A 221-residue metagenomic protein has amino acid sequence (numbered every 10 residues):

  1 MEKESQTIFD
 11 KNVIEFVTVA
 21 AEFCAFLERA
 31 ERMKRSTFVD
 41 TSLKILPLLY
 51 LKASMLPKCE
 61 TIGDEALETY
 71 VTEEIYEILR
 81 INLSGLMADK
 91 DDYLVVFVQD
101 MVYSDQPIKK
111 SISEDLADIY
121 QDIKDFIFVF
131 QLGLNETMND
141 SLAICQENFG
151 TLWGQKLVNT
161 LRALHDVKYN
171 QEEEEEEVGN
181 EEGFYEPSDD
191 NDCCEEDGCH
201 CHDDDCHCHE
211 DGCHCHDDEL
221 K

Functional and structural regions predicted by a protein language model:
E2, I14-E73: N-terminal interaction modules that seed assembly of large macromolecular complexes
E2-I14, K221: Eukaryotic N-terminal accessory cofactor-binding modules
K3, P107, D122-K221: Acidic, proline/glycine-rich low-complexity IDRs
K11, E15-E22, T41-L48, K52 (+10 more regions): Charged, amphipathic alpha-helical oligomerization/scaffolding segments
K52-K58, M87-V98: Short, compositionally biased low-complexity segments
L67, V95-P107, L132, E136: Short, charged/polar, low-complexity loop and linker segments that flank or interrupt alpha-helical bundles
